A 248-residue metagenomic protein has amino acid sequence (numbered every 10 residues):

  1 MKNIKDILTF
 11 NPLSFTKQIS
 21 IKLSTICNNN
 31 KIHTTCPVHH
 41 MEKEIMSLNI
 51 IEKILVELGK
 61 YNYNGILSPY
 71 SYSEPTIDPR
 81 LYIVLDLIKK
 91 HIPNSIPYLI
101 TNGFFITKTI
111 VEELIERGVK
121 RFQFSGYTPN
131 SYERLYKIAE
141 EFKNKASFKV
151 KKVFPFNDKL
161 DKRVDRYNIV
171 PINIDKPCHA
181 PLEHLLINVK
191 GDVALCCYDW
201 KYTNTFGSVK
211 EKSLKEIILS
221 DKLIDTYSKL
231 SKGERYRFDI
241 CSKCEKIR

Functional and structural regions predicted by a protein language model:
M1, F10, N94-S95, D175 (+2 more regions): Non-catalytic N-terminal targeting/anchoring module and adjacent flexible stem/linker that precedes the structured
M1-Q18, V193, D199, S220 (+1 more regions): Flexible, acidic/Gly-rich N-terminal and inter-domain linker regions that tether and position cofactor-handling modules
N11-P177: Conserved glycine-rich "GG(E/T)P / GGGxP" loop and the immediately following alpha-helix in the radical SAM core
S24, H33, D175, V193-A194 (+1 more regions): Mature extracytoplasmic/luminal segments of secretory-pathway proteins
H33, H39-E42, H184, Y202-T203 (+1 more regions): Secreted/processed peptides and extracellular or luminal domains of membrane proteins
A139-I169, Y198-R248: C-terminal accessory region of radical SAM enzymes
H179-P181: Short, small/polar residue-rich loop motifs at catalytic or cofactor-binding pockets
I187-K190: Short, acidic, Ser/Thr-enriched surface-loop or helix-capping motifs
